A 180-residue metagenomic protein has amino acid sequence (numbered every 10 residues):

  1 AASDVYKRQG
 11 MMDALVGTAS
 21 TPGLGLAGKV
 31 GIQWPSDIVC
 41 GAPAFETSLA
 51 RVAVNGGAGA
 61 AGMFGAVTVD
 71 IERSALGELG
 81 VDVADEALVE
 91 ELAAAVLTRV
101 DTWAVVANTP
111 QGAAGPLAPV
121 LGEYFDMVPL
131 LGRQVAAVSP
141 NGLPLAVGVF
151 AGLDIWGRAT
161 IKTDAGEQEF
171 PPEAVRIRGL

Functional and structural regions predicted by a protein language model:
S3-V30, C40-L180: Long, positively charged amphipathic alpha-helical accessory segments at protein N-termini or as interdomain linkers
I32-W34: Short loop/edge segments at beta-strand edges and connector loops that shape dinucleotide/nucleotide cofactor-binding
S36-I38: RNase III-family endoribonuclease catalytic core
